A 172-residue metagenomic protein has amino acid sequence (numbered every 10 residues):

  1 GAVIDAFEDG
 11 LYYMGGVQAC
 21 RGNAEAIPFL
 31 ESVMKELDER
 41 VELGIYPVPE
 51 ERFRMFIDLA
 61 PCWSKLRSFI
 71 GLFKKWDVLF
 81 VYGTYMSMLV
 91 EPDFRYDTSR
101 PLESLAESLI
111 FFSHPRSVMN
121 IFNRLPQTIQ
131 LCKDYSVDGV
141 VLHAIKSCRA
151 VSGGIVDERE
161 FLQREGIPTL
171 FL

Functional and structural regions predicted by a protein language model:
G1-G83, L89-E91: A charged, amphipathic alpha-helical module
V33-E36, R40, L105-L109, L131: Residues that form generic nucleotide/phosphate-binding pockets
P47-E50, E107-L109, S136-G139: A short alpha-helix capping/helix-coil boundary motif
I57-D58, R116-S117, K146-C148: A generic structural signal for short
D58, G83, L142-H143, L172: Generic beta-strand/beta-sheet core signal
P61-I129: Redox- and metal-dependent alpha/beta enzyme cores, enriched for Fe-S-associated oxidoreductases and cofactor-handling
R95, T169-L172: Membrane-proximal extracellular juxtamembrane segment immediately upstream of a following transmembrane helix
I121-E165, L170: C-terminal hydrophobic structural anchor segments that stabilize assembly/packing rather than catalytic chemistry
